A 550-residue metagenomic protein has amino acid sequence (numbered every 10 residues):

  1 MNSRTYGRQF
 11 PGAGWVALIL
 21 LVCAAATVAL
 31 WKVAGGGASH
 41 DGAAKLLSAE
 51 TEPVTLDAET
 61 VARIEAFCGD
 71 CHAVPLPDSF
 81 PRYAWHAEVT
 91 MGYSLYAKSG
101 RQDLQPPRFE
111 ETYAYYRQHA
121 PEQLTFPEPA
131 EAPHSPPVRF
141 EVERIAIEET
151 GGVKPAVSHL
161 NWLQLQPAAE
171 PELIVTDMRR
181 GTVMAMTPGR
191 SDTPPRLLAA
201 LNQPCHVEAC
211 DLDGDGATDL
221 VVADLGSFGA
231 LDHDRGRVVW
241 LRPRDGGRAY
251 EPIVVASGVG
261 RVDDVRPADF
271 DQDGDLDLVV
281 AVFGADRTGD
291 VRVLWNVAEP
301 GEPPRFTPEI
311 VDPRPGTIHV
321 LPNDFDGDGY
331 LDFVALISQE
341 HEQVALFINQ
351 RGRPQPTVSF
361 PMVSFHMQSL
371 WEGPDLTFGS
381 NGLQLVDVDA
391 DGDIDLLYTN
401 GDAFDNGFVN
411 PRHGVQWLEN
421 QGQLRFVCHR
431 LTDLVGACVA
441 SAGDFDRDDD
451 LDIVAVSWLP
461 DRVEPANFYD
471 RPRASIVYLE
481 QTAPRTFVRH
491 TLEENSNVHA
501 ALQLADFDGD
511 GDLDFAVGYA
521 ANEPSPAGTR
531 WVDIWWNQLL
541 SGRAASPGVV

Functional and structural regions predicted by a protein language model:
N2-R4: Short, low-complexity, Lys/Arg-enriched N-terminal segments of secretory-pathway carbohydrate enzymes
G7-L20: N-terminal Sec-pathway targeting helices
A17-A29: Hydrophobic membrane-insertion alpha-helices, especially the h-region of bacterial N-terminal signal peptides
A29-H40: Hydrophobic single-pass membrane-insertion segments
G37, L46-V550: Beta-propeller-forming repeat regions
